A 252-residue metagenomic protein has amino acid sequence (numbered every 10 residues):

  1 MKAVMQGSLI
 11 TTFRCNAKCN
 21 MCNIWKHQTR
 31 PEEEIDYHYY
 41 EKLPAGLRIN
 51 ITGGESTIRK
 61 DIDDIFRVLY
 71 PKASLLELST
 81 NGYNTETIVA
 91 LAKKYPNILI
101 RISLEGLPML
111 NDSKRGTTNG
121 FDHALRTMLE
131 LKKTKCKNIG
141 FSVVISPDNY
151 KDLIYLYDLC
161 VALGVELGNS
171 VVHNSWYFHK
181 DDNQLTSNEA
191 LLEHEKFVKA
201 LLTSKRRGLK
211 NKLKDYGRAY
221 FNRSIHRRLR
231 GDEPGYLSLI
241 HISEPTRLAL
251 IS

Functional and structural regions predicted by a protein language model:
M1-I98, W176, E189-F197: Conserved alpha-helical substructure of the radical SAM core
A17, M109, A249: Glycine-centered loop/turn positions within well-structured domains that cap or flank conserved ligand/cofactor-binding
E32-E33, I98-E105, M109, S113-S238: Radical SAM enzyme [4Fe-4S]-AdoMet core and its adjacent flexible, acidic and glycine-rich loops/tails across
S56, G82-Y83, I145, V172 (+1 more regions): Hydrophobic pocket-lining residues within nucleotide cofactor-binding pockets
I65, L156, I242: Aromatic/hydrophobic pocket-lining residues that form π-stacking "cages" and hydrophobic walls in ligand
I240-S252: Single conserved hydrophobic/aromatic residue that forms the stacking wall/gate of nucleotide- or nucleobase-binding
